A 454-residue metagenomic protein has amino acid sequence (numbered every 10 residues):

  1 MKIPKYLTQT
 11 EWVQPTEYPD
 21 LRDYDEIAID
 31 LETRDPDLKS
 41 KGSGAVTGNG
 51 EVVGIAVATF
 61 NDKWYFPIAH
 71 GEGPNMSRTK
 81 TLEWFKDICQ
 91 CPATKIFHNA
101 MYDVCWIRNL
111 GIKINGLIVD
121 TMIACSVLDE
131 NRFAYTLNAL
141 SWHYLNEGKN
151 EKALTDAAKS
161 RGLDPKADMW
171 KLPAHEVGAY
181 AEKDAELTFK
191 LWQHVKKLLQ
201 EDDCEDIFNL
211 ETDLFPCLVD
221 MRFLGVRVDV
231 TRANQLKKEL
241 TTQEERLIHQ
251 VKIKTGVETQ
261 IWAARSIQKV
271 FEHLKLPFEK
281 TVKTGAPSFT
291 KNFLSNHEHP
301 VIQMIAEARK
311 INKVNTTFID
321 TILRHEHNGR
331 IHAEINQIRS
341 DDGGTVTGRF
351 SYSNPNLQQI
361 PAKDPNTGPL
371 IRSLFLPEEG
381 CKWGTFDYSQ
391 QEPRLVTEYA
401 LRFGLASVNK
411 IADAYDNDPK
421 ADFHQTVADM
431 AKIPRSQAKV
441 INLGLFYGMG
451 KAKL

Functional and structural regions predicted by a protein language model:
M1-G71, N115-G116, R132, L140-T367 (+4 more regions): Conserved "right-hand" nucleotidyltransferase catalytic core of DNA-directed polymerases
A28, A93-A100, T385: Acidic beta-strand-to-loop metal/phosphate-binding motif
F60-K95, V226, N417: Nucleic-acid-processing active sites and adjacent nucleic-acid-binding tracks, predominantly divalent metal-dependent
Y102-N109, K269-V270, L395, K453: Phosphate- and divalent-cation-binding pockets in alpha/beta enzyme and binding domains that engage nucleotide-derived
K113-E130, L137-W142, K420-H424: Conserved beta-strand -> loop -> alpha-helix junction used to position metal-binding or nucleic-acid-contacting
G116, L276-V282, A400-D418: Cytochrome P450 catalytic domain signature, combining two hallmark sequence patches
A414, D418-I433: Generic long, charged, amphipathic alpha-helical segments
R435-Y447: Short, amphipathic alpha-helical "recognition" segments used to contact nucleic acids or chromatin
